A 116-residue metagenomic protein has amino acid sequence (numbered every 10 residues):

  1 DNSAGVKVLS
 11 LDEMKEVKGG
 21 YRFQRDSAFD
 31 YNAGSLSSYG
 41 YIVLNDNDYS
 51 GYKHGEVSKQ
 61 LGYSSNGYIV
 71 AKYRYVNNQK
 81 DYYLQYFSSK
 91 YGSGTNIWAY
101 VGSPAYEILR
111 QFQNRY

Functional and structural regions predicted by a protein language model:
D1-H54, Y116: N-terminal secretory leader/proregion of peptide precursors and effectors
S38, I42-Y116: Intrinsically disordered, low-complexity polar regions and short flexible loop motifs
